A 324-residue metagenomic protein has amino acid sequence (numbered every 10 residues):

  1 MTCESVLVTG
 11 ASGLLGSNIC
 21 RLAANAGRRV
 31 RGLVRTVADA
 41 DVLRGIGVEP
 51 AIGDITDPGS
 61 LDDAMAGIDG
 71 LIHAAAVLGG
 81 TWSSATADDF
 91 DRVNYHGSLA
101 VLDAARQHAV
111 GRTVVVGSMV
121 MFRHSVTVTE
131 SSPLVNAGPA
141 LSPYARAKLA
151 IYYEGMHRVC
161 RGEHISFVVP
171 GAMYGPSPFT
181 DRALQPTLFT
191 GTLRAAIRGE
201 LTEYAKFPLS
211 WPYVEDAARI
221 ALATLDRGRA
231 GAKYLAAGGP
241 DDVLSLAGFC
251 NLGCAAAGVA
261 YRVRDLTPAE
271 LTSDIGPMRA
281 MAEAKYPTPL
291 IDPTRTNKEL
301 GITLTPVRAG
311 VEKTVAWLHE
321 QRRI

Functional and structural regions predicted by a protein language model:
S5, N297, P306-I324: Amphipathic terminal alpha-helices
V6-A26: N-terminal Rossmann NAD(P)H-binding glycine-rich loop of SDR-like oxidoreductase domains
A38-R44, V48-H96, A104: NAD(P)H-binding glycine-rich loop region in Rossmannoid oxidoreductase-like domains and their noncatalytic homologs
W82-S83, N136, M173, G191-P212: A conserved pocket-lining segment of Rossmann-fold NAD(P)-dependent short-chain dehydrogenase/reductase
H96-Y144, S166: Conserved Rossmann-fold NAD(P)-dependent oxidoreductase catalytic core, especially the SDR/UDP-sugar
Y153-S177: Conserved beta-loop-beta element that borders a ligand/cofactor-binding pocket
G175-T190, T224-Y234: Glycine/proline-rich active-site loop of Rossmann-fold NAD(P)-dependent oxidoreductases
I220-A280, K313-L318, R322-R323: Mid/C-terminal beta-alpha module of Rossmann-like enzyme folds, strongest in SDR-family dehydrogenases/epimerases
